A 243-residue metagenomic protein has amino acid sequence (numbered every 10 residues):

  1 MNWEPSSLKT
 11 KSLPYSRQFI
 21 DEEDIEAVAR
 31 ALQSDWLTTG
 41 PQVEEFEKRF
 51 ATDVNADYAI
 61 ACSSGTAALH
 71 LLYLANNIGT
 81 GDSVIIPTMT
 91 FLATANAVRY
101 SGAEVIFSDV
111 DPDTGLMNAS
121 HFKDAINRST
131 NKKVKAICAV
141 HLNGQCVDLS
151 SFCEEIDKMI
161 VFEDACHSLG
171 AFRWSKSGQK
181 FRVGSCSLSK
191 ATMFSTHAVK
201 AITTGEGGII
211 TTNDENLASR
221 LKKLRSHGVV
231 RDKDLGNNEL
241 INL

Functional and structural regions predicted by a protein language model:
M1-L37, P41: N-terminal "arm"/small-domain region of PLP-dependent enzymes with the aminotransferase-like
Q33, N55-A56, E155-M159: Short glycine/proline-enriched coil/turn segments at helix->beta-strand junctions
W36-S83, A97-S101, F107-D109: Phosphate-binding glycine-rich loop
K48, S150, F181: Active-site phosphate/pyrophosphate- and oxyanion-stabilizing loops and adjacent acidic/basic residues in soluble
L74, I78-L142, C146-I156, I160-K176: PLP-dependent aminotransferase-like
H167-F181, L188-L243: Active-site region of PLP-dependent enzymes
